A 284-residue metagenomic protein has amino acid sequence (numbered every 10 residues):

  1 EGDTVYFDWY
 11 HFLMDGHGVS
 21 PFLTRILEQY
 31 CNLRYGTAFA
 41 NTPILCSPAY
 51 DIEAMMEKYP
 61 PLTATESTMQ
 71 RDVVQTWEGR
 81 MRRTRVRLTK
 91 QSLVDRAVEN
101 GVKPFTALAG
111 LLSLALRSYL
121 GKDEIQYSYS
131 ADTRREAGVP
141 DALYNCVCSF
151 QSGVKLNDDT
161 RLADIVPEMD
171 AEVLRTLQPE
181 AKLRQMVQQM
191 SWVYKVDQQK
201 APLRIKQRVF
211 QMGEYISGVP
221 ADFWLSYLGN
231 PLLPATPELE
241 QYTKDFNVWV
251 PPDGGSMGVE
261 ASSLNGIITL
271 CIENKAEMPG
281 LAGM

Functional and structural regions predicted by a protein language model:
E1, R117-M284: Acyl-thioester-dependent acyl-group transfer interface
E1-L33, P48, I52, S262-M284: Histidine-centered acyl-transfer/condensation active-site motif and its immediate structural neighborhood
E1-V5, V73-E136, G266-T269: Gly/Ser/Thr-rich phosphate-binding loops and adjoining beta-strand/alpha-helix segments that form adenosine-phosphate
Y10-L13, V98-E99, L156: Short N-terminal micro-motifs specific to bacterial/archaeal maturation and metal-cluster initiation sites
L13-R96: Non-catalytic, low-complexity flexible loops and terminal extensions
H17-P21, K103, A107, D164: Amphipathic alpha-helical recognition patches that constitute DNA-binding helices
L27-R34, S113-R117, L174: Short amphipathic alpha-helical signal-transduction/dimerization elements
